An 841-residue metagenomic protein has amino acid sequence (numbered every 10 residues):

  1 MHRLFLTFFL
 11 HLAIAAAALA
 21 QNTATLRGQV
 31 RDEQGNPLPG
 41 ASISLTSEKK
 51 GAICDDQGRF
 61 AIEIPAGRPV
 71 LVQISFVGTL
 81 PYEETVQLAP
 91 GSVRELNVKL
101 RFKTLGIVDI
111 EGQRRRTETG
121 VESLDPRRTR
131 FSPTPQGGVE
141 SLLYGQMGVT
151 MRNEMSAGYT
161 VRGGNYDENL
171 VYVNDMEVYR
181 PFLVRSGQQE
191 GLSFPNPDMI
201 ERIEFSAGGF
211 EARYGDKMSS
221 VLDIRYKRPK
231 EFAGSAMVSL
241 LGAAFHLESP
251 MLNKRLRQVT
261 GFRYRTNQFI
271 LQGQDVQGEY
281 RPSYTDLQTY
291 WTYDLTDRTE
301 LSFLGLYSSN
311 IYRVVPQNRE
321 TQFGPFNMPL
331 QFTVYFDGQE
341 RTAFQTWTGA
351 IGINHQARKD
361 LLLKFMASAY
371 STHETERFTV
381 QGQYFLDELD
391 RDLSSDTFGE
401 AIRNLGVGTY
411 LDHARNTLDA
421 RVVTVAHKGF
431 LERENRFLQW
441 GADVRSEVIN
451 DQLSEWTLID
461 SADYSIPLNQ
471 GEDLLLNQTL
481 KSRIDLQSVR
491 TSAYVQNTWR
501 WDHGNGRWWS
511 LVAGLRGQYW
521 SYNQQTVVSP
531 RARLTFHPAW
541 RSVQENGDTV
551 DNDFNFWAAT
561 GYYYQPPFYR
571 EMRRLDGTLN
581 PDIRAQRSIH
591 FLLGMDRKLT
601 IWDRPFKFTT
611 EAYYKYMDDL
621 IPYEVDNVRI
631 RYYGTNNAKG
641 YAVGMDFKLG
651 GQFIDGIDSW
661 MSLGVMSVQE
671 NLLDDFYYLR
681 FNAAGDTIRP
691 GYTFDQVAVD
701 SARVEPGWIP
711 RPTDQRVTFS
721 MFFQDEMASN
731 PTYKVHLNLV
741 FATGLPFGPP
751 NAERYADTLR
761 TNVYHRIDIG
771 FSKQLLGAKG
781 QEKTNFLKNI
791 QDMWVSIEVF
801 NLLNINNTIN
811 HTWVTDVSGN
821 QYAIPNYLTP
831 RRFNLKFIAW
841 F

Functional and structural regions predicted by a protein language model:
Q29-Q34, A41-T46, Q73-T79, A89-P133 (+3 more regions): Short, acidic, small-residue-rich periplasmic hinge/interaction motif at the N-terminus of Gram-negative outer-membrane
A61-E63, F131, E177-F205, T289: Short acidic/polar hinge/loop motifs at secondary-structure boundaries that mediate gating or recognition
E140-R180: Extracytoplasmic beta-strand/coil segments of soluble accessory domains associated with Gram-negative outer-membrane
S235, L241-Y264, Q277-P316, E340-F365: Transmembrane beta-barrel wall of Gram-negative outer-membrane proteins
Q317-N318, W540-L592, A612-N637, N738-A752 (+1 more regions): Surface-exposed extracellular loop regions of Gram-negative outer-membrane beta-barrel proteins, predominantly
K364-S368, W557, A585-Q652, G664 (+2 more regions): Membrane-embedded beta-barrel scaffold of Gram-negative outer-membrane proteins
W501-N505, Y614-Y616, N636-G748, I838: Gram-negative outer-membrane beta-barrel transporters
V740-P750, K773-F841: C-terminal beta-signal and adjacent terminal beta-strands/loops of Gram-negative outer-membrane beta-barrel proteins
